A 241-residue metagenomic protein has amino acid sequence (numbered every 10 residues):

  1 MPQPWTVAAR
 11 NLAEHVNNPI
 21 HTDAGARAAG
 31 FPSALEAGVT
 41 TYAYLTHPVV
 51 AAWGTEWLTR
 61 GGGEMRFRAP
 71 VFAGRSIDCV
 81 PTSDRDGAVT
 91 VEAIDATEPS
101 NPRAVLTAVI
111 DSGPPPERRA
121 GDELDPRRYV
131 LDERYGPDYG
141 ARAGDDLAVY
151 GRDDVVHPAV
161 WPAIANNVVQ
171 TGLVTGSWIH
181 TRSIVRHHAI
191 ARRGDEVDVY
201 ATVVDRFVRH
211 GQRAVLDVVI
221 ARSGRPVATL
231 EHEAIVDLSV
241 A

Functional and structural regions predicted by a protein language model:
M1-R60, G113-R182, A241: Hot-dog-fold acyl-thioester-processing enzymes
M1-V7, F67-L131, I190-A241: HotDog/MaoC-like acyl-thioester-processing domains
R60-G61, A73: General structural concept
G62-F67, R182-H188: Short structured motifs
